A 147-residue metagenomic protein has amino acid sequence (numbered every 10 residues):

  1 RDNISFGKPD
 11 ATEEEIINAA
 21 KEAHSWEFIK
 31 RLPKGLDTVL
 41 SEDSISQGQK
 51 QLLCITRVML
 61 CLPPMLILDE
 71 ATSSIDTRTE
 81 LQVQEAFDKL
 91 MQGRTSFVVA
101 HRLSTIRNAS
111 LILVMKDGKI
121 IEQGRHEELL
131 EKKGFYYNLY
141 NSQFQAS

Functional and structural regions predicted by a protein language model:
R1, D10-E13: DNA transaction DNA-binding modules
D2, E27-R31, N138: Residue-level preference for short helical/loop micro-motifs built around acidic side chains
D2-G7, A19-A23, D37-K132: ABC-family ATPase nucleotide-binding domain "signature/switch" substructure
E14-R31: Conserved ABC ATPase "signature" region
E131-S147: C-terminal boundary and immediately downstream tail of ABC-type ATPase nucleotide-binding domains
